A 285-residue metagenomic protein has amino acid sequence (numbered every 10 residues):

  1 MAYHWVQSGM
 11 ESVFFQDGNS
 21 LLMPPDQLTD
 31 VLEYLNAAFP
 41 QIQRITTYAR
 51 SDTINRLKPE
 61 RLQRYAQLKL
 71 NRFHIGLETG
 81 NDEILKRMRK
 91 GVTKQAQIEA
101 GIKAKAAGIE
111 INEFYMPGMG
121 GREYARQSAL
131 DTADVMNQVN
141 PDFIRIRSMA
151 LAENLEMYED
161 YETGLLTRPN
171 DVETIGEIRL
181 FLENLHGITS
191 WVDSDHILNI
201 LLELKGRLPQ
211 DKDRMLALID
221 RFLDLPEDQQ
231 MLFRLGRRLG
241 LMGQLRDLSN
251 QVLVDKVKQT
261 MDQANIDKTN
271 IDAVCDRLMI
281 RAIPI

Functional and structural regions predicted by a protein language model:
M1-H4, A133-V139, F222-Q229: An active-site-proximal structural segment forming one wall of the substrate-binding cleft that immediately precedes
A2-A106: Conserved SAM/AdoMet-binding glycine-rich loop
E11-F15, I45-T47, F73-I75, I111-Y115 (+2 more regions): Hydrophobic faces of well-ordered beta-strands that scaffold small-molecule active sites in alpha/beta enzyme cores
M23, Q27, M88-A96, Y124-D131 (+2 more regions): Alpha-helix N-cap and loop-to-helix initiation/capping positions
A38-F39, L68, K103-I111, V139-N140 (+1 more regions): A structural motif corresponding to the C-terminal end of an alpha-helix and its immediate exit/capping segment
D52, G76, G80-I84, A104-S128 (+3 more regions): Conserved strand-turn element in the central/C-terminal portion of the radical SAM core barrel that lines
L57-L62, G121-Q138, I178: Catalytic cores of alpha/beta
F143, L151-I285: Auxiliary Fe-S-binding modules of radical SAM enzymes
